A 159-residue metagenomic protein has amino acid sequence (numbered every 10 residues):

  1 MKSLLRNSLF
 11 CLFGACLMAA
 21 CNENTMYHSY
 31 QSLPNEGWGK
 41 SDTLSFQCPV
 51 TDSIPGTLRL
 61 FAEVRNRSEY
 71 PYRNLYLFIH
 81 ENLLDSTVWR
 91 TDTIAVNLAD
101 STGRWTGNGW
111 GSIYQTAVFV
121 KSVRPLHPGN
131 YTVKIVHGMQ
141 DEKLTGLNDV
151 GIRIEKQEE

Functional and structural regions predicted by a protein language model:
M1-C11: Bacterial N-terminal signal peptides that target proteins for export
L17-A20: C-terminal motif of bacterial Sec signal peptides marking the signal peptidase cleavage site
N22-T25: Bacterial signal peptide processing site
D42-Y72: Post-signal-peptide N-terminal segment of Sec-exported extracytoplasmic proteins
E63-N66, K134-D141: Short beta-strand-plus-loop segments that form exposed binding edges in beta-rich domains
P71-L77, G146-N148: Short coil-to-beta strand junction motifs in C2/discoidin
I94-R124: An anionic, turn-rich surface loop/hairpin at beta-sheet edges that serves as a generic interaction/coordination patch
